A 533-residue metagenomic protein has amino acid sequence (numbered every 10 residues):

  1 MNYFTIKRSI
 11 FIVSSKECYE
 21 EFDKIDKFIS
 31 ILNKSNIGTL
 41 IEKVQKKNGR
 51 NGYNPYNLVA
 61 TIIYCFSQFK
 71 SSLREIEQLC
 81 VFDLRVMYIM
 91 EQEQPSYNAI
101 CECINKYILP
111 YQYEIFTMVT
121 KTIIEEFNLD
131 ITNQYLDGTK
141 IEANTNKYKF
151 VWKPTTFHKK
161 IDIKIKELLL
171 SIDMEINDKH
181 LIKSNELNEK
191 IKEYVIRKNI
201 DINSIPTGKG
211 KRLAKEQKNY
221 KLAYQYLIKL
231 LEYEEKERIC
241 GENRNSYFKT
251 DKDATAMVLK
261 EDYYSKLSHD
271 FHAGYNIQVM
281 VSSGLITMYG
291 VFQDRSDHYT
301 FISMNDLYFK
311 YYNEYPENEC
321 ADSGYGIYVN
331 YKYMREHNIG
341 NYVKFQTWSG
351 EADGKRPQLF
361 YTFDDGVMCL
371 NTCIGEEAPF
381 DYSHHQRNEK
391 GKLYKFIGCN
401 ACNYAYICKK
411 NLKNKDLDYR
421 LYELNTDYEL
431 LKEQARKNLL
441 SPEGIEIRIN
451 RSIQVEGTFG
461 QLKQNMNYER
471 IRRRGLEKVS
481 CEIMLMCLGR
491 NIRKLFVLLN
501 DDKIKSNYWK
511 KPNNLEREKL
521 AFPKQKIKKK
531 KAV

Functional and structural regions predicted by a protein language model:
M1-D26: Hydrophobic alpha-helical membrane-insertion signals
M1-S9, Q45-K46, K218-L222: Short N-terminal helix-initiation segments at or just after the protein's N-terminus
F4-T5, M87-E93, E102: Peripheral, non-cofactor segments flanking catalytic/redox cores
C18-I63: Basic, short loop/linker segments at the boundary and entry of helix-turn-helix/winged-helix-like folds
N36-T39, D83-M90, N98-A99: Helical catalytic core of nucleic-acid polymerases
N51, I62, F69-F82, E93-Q94 (+1 more regions): Anion-binding and metal-coordination hotspots
